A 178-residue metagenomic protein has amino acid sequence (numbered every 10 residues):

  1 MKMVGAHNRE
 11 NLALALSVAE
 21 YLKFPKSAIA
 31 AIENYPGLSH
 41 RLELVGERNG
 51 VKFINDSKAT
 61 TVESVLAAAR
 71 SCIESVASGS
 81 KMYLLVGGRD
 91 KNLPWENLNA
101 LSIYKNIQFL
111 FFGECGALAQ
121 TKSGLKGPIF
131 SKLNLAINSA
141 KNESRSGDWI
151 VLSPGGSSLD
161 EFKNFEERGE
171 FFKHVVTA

Functional and structural regions predicted by a protein language model:
M1-N106: Nucleotide phosphate-binding/pyrophosphate-handling subdomain across enzymes that bind or process nucleotide phosphates
L14, D148-V151: Short SAM/SAH-binding signature in class I
A19, L93-W149: C-terminal helical cap/extension that packs against the catalytic core of soluble nucleotide-cofactor enzymes
T60, G88-K91, C115, G155-L159: Short glycine-rich anion-binding loops that position phosphate/pyrophosphate groups of nucleotides and phosphorylated
A69, I137-S139, F171-A178: Phosphate-binding loop of NTP-binding sites
G79, V151-G155: Short beta-strands and strand-loop turn motifs
E161-F165: Short, solvent-exposed loop/turn segments at secondary-structure boundaries
